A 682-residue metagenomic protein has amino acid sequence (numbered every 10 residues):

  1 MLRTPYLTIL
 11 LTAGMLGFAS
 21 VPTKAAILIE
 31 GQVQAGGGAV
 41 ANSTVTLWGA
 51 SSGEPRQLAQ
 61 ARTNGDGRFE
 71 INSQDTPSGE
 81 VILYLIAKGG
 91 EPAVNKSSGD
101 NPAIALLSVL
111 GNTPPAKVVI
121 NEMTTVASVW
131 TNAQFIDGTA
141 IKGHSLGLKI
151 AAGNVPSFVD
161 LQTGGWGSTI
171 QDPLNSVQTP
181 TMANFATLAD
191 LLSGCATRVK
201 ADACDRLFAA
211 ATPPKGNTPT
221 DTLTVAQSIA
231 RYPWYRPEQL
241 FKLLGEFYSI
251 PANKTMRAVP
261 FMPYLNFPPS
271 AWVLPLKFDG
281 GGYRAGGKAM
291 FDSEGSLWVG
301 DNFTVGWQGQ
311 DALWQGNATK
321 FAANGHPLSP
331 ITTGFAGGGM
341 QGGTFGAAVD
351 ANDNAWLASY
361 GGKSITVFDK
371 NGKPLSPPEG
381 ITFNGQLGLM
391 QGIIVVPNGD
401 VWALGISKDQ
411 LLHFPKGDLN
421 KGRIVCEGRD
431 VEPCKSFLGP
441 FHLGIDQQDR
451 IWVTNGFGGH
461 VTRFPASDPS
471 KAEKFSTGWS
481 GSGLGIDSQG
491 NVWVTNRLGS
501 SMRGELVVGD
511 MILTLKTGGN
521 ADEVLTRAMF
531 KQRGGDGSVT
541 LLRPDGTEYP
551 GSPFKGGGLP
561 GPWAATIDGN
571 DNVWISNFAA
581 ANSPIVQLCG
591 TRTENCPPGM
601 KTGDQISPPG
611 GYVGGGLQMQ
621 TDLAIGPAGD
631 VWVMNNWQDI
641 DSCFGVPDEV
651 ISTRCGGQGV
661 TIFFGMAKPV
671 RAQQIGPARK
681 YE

Functional and structural regions predicted by a protein language model:
M1-I9: Bacterial N-terminal signal peptides that target proteins for export
T4, V45, R206-A210, G478 (+1 more regions): Composition- and surface-driven signal marking solvent-exposed, interaction-prone regions in large proteins
T8-F18: Bacterial N-terminal signal peptides
T8-L10, Q32, Y612, L623: Short, functionally important structural connectors and interaction interfaces within domains
S20-A25: Sec/Tat signal peptide C-region and signal peptidase I cleavage site
A26-F278, G287: Feature for extracytoplasmic/surface-facing segments of secreted or surface-associated proteins, emphasizing
P237-E682: Flexible "stalk/tail and boundary" regions
